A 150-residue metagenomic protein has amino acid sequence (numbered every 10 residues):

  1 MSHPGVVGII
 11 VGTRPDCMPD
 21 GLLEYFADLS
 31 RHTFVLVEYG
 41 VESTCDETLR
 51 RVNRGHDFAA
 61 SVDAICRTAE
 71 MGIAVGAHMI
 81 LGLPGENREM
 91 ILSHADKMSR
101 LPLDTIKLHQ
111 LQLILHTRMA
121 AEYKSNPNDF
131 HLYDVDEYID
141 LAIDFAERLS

Functional and structural regions predicted by a protein language model:
M1-M18, F34-A60, K107-H109: Core AdoMet radical
M1-P4, E24-F34, C66-E70: Acidic (Asp/Glu)-rich catalytic clusters
C17-D20, P84-E86: Acidic-and-aromatic substrate-binding clefts and catalytic sites of carbohydrate-active enzymes
P19-L23, I139: Structural motif corresponding to alpha-helix initiation and N-cap regions
G21-L22, R50, R88, R118-A121: Short, well-ordered secondary-structure micro-motifs
A59-M119, D136-S150: Conserved C-terminal portion of the radical SAM core fold that forms the substrate/S-adenosylmethionine-binding
A121-D129: Short glycine/proline- and charge-enriched loop/turn segments that cap or connect secondary-structure elements
